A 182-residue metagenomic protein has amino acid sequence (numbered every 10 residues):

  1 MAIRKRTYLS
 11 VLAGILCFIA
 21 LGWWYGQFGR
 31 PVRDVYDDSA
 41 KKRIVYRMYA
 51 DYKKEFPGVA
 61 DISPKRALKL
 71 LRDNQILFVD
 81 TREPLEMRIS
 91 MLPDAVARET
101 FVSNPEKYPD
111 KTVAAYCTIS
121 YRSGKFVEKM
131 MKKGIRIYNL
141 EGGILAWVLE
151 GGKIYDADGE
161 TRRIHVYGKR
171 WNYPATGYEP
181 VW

Functional and structural regions predicted by a protein language model:
A2-A60, R88-P109, G124-W182: Rhodanese-like catalytic fold shared by cysteine-dependent sulfurtransferases and DSP/PTP-type phosphatases
F56-R72: A short, well-structured juxtamembrane/interface segment
A67, Q75-R82: Short hydrophobic beta-strand that contains or immediately precedes a catalytic carboxylate
K69-D73, P105-K111: Flexible, charged surface loops at secondary-structure boundaries
I76, V113, I137-Y138: Hydrophobic anchor at the start of a short beta-strand that flanks the dinucleotide cofactor-binding loop
R82-P84, R88: Long amphipathic N-terminal alpha/beta scaffold segment
T118-R122: Gly/Ser/Thr-rich loops at beta-strand to alpha-helix junctions that form or flank small-molecule/cofactor-binding
